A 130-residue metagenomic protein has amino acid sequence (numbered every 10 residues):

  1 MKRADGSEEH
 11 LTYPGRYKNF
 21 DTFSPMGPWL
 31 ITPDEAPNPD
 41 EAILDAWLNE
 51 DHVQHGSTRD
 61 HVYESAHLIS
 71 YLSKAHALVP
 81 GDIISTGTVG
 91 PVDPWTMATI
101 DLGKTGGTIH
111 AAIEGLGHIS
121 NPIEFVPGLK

Functional and structural regions predicted by a protein language model:
K2-K130: Catalytic-pocket segment enriched in acidic/His residues
